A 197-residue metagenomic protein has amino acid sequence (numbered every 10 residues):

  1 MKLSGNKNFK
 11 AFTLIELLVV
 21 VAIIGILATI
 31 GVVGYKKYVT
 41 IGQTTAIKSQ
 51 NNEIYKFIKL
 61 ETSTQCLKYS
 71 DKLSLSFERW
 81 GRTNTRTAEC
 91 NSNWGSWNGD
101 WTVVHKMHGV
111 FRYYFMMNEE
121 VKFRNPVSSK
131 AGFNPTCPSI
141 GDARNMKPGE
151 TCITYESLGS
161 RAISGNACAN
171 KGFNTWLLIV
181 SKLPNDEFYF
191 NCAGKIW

Functional and structural regions predicted by a protein language model:
M1-K7: N-terminal secretory signal peptides that target proteins for export/translocation
K7, T62, M107-G109, N118-E120 (+4 more regions): Membrane-topology and secretion signals of cell-surface/extracellular proteins
N8-K36: N-terminal single-pass transmembrane signal-anchor helix
V32-Y55: Aliphatic-rich helix starts adjacent to a transmembrane/signal segment
G34, Y69, N93-W94, I140 (+3 more regions): General secretory precursor processing signal
N52-T83: Alpha-helix exit/C-cap motif
S74-T151: Acidic, glycine-rich loop-and-strand cores that form catalytic or ligand-binding grooves in diverse globular domains
R144-W197: Short, surface-exposed interaction loops/tails
